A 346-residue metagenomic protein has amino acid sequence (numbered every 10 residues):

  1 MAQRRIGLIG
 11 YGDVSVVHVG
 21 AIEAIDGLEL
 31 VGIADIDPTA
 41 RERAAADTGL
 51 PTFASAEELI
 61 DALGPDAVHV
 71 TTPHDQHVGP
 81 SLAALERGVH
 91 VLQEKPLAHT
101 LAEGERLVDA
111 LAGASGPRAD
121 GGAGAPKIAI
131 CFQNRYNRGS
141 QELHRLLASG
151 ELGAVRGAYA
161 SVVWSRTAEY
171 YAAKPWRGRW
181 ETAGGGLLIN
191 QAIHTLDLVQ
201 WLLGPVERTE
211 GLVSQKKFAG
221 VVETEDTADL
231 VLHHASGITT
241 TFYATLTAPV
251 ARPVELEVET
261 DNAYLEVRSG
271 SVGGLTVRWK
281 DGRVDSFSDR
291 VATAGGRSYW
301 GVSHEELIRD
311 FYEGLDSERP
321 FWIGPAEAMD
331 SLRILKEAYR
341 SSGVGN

Functional and structural regions predicted by a protein language model:
M1, A67-H69, G116, D310-N346: C-terminal helix-rich "cap/oligomerization" subdomain common to oxidoreductases
M1-T48: N-terminal Rossmann-like dinucleotide-binding module
H18, T48-A110: Beta-loop-alpha module in the N-terminal Rossmann-like domain of NAD(P)-dependent dehydrogenases, especially those
I36, G295-R309: Active-site loop of classical SDR/Rossmann-like NAD(P)-dependent oxidoreductases, centered on the catalytic Tyr-X3-Lys
L50, R87-V89, A114, A123-P126 (+1 more regions): A short helix->loop->beta-strand "cap" motif at the edges of active sites that frequently abuts
A54, L92-Q93, H99, I128-I130 (+2 more regions): Hydrophobic residues in well-ordered beta-strands that form the structural core
A119-P126, N134-V221, G345: Predominantly a Rossmann-like dinucleotide-binding segment in NAD(P)-dependent oxidoreductases
N190, L196-V272, E305, R309-S317: Contiguous beta-strand/loop segments that form the cofactor/metal-binding neighborhood of enzyme cores
